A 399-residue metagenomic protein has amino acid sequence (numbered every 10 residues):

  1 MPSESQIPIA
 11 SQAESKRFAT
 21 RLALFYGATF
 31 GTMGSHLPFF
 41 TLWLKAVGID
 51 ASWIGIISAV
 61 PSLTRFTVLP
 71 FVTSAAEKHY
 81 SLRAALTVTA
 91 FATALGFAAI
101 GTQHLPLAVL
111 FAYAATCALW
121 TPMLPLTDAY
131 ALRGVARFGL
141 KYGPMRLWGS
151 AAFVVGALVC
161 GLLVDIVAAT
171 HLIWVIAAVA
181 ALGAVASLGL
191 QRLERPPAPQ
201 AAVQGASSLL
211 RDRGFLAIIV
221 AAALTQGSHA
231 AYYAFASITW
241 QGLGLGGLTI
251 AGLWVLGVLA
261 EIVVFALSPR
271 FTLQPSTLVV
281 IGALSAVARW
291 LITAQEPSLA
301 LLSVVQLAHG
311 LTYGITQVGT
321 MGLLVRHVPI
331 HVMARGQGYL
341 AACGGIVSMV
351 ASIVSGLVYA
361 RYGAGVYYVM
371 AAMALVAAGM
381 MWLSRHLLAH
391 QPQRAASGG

Functional and structural regions predicted by a protein language model:
Q6-K16, L190-L224: Juxtamembrane intracellular "pre-TM" segments in multi-pass secondary transporters
A13-S62, G214-L253: Helix-loop boundary and gating motifs at the non-cytosolic
F40, T121-A136, I315-P329: Intracellular juxtamembrane helix-capping segments at the cytosolic ends of symmetry-related transmembrane helices
A51-S52, A136-W148, G247, V328-L340: Loop-to-transmembrane helix entry/capping segments in MFS-fold secondary transporters and related SLC/MFSD carriers
F66-S81, V164, V263-P275, Y359: Helix-to-loop junctions at the C-terminal end of transmembrane segments in multipass secondary transporters
A84-A98, T277-I292: Structural signature of the two symmetry-related core transmembrane helices
L172-G189, V366-S384: Symmetry-related core transmembrane helices of the 12-TM Major Facilitator Superfamily/SLC fold
A334-Y362: A late C-terminal transmembrane helix in Major Facilitator Superfamily
